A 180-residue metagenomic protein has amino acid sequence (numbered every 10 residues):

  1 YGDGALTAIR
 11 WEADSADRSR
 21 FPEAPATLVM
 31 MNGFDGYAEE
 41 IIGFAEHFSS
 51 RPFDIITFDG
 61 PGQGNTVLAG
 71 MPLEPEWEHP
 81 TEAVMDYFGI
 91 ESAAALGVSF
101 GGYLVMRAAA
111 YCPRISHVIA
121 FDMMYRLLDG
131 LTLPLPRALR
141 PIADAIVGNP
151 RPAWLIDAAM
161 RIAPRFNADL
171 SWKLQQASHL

Functional and structural regions predicted by a protein language model:
Y1-E23: N-terminal cap/lid segment of alpha/beta-hydrolase-fold proteins
P22-G33: Short beta-strand element of the alpha/beta-hydrolase
M31, F58-G60, F121: Alpha/beta-hydrolase
F34-E46: The serine-hydrolase catalytic nucleophile loop
E40, G70-A94, F100-R107: Alpha/beta-hydrolase active-site loop
F48-N65: Conserved alpha/beta-hydrolase
D59, A93-A94, H117-I119: Residue in the alpha/beta-hydrolase core beta-strand immediately N-terminal to the catalytic nucleophile
A110-L180: Hydrolase active-site cap/lid region
